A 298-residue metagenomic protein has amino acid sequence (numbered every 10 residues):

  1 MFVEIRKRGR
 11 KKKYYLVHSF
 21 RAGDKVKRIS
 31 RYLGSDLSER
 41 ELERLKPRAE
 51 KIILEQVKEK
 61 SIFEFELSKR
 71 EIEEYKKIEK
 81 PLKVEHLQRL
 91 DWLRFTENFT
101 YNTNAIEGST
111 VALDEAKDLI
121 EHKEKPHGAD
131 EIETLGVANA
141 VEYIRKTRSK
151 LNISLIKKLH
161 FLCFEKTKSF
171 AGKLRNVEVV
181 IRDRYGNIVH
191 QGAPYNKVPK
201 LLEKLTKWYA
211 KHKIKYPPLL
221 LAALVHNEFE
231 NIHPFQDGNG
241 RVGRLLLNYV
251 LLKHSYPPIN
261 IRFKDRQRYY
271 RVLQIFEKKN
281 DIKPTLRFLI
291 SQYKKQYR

Functional and structural regions predicted by a protein language model:
M1-D237, R241-R298: FIC/Doc superfamily catalytic core
